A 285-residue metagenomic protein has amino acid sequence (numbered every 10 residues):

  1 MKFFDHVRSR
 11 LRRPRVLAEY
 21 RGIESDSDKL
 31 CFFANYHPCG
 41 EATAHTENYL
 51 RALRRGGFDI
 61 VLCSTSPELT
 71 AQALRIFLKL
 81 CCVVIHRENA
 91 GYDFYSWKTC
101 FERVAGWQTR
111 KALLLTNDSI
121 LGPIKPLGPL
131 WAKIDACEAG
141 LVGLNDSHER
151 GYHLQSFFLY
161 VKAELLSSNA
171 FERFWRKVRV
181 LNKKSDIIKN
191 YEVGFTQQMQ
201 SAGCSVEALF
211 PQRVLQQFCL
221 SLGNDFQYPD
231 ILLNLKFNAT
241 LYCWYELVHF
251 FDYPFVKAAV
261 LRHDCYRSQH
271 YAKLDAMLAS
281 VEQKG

Functional and structural regions predicted by a protein language model:
M1-G285: ER/Golgi luminal nucleotide-sugar-dependent glycosyltransferases, focusing on the catalytic module
